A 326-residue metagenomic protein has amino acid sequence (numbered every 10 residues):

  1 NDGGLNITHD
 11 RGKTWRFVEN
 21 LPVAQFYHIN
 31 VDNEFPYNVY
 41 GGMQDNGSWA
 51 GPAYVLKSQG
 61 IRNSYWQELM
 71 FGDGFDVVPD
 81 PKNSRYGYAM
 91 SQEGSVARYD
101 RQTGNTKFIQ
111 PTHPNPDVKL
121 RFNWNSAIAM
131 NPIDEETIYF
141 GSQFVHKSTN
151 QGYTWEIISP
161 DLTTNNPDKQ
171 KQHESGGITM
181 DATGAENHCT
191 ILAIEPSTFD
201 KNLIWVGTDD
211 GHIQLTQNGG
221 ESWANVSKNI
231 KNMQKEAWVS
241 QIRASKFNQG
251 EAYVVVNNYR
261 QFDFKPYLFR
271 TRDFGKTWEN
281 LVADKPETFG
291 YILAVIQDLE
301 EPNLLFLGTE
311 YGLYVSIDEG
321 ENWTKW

Functional and structural regions predicted by a protein language model:
N1-W326: Beta-propeller blade termini and top-face loops
